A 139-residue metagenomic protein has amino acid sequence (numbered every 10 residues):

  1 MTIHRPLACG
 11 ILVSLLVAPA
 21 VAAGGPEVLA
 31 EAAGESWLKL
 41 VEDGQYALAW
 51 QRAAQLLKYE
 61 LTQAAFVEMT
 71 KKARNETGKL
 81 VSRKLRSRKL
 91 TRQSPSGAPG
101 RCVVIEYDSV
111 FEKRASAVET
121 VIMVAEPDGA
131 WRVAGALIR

Functional and structural regions predicted by a protein language model:
T2-I3, L12, V17-Q45: Short, low-complexity N-terminal intrinsically disordered segments enriched in polar/charged residues
A23-G24, E35-L38, A53-K58, D108-V110: Second-shell loop/turn segments in exported
E31-A32, A47-G100: Short solvent-exposed beta->alpha transition segments
V41, N75, E126-D128: Structural motif
R88-R139: Exposed beta-sheet edge and beta->alpha loop/turn motif
